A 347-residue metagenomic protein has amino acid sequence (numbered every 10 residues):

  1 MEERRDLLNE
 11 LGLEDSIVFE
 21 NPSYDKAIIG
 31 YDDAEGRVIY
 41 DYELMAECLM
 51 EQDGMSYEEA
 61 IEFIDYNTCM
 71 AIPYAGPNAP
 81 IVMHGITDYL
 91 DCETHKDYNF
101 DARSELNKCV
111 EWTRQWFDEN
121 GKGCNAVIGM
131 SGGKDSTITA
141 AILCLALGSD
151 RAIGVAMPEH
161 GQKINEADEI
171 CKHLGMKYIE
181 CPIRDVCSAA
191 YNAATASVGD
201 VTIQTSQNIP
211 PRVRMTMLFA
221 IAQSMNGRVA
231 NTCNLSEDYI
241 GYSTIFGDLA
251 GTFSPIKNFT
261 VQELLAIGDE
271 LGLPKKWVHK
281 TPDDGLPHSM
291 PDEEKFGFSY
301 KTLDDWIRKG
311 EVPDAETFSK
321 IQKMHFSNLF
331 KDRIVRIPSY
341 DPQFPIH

Functional and structural regions predicted by a protein language model:
E2-I86: C-terminal alpha-helical interaction appendages
I86-I128, I138-L145, D150-I153, M157-G161 (+3 more regions): ATP/NTP-dependent adenylation/nucleotidyl-transfer catalytic domains that generate, transfer, or process NMP-activated
G133: Conserved G/P- and acidic residue-centered "switch" motifs that form tight phosphate/ATP-binding loops in soluble
